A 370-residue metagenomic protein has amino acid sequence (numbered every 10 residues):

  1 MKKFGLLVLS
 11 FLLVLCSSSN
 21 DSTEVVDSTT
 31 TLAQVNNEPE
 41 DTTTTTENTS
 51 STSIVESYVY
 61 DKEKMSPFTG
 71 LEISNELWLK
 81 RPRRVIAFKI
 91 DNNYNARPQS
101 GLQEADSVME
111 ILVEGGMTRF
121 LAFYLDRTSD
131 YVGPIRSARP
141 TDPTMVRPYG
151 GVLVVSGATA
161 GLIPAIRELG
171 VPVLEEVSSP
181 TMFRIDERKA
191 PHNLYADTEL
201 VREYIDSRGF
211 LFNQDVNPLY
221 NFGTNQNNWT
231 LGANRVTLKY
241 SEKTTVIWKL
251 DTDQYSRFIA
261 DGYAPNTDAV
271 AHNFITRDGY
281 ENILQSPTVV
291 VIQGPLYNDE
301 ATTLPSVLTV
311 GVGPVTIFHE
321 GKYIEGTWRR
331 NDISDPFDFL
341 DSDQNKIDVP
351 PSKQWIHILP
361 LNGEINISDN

Functional and structural regions predicted by a protein language model:
K2-L9: Sec-dependent signal peptide recognition, specifically the positively charged N-region followed immediately by
L12-S17: C-terminal motif of bacterial Sec signal peptides marking the signal peptidase cleavage site
N20-E72: N-terminal, intrinsically disordered, polar/charged segments of Gram-positive cell-envelope systems that serve as
S50-M109, E114-N370: A surface/extracellular/periplasmic glyco- and lipid-processing/surface-interacting theme
